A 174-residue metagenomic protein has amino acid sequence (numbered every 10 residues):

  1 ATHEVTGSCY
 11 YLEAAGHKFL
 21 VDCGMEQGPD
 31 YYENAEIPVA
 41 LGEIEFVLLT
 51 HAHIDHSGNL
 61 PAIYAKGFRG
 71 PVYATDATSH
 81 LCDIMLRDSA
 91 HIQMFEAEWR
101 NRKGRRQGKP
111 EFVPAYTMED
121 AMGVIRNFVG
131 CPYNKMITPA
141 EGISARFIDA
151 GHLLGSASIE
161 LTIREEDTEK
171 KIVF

Functional and structural regions predicted by a protein language model:
A1-A40, S158-F174: Conserved beta-strand hairpin/beta-sheet module of binuclear metal-dependent hydrolase folds, prominently
T6, I54-H56, L154-S156: Active-site environment of divalent metal-dependent phosphoester hydrolases
L12, D22, H51-A52, C82 (+1 more regions): Divalent metal-coordination and catalytic microenvironments
F19, L48, Y73, V129-C131 (+2 more regions): Hydrophobic/aromatic beta-strand patches that form the interior of the parallel beta-sheet core in alpha/beta enzyme
C23-G24, D76-A77, Y133, A150: Fold-independent oxyanion-binding glycine-rich loops and adjacent beta-strand/coil segments at enzyme active sites
D30-L81, R87: Active-site metal-binding motif and surrounding structural segment of the metallo-beta-lactamase
S89-L153: Metallo-beta-lactamase
